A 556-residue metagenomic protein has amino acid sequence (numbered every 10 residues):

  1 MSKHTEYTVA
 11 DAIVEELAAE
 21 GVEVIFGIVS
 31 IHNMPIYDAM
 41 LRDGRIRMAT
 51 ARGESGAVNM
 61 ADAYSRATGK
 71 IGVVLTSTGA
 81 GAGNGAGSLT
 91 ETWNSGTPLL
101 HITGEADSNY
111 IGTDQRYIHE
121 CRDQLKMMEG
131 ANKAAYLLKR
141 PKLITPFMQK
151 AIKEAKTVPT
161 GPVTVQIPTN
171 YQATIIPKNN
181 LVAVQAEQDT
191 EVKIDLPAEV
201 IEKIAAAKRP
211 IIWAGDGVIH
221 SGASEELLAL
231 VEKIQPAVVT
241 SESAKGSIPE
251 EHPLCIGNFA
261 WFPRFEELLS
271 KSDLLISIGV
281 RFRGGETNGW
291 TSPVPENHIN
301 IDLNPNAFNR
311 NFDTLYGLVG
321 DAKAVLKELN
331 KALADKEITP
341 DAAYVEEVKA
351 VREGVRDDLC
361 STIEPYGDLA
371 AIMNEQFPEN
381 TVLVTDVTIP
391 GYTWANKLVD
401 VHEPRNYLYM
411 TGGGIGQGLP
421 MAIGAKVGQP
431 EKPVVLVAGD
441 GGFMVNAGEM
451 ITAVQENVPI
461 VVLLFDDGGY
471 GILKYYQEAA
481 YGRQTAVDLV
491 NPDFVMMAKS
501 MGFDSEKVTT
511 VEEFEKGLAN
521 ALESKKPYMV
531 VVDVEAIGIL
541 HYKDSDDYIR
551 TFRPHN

Functional and structural regions predicted by a protein language model:
S2-K336, Q376-E379, P404, P459-V462 (+1 more regions): N-terminal alpha/beta PP-like core and its mobile active-site loop of ThDP/TPP-dependent enzymes
S2-T5, K142, E202, V294-V387 (+1 more regions): Phosphate/pyrophosphate-binding active-site segments
A10-V22, I28-I31, I36-D43, K349-L419 (+2 more regions): Active-site diphosphate/adenylate-binding microenvironment
E54, N170, D302, D386 (+3 more regions): Acidic active-site catalytic centers that drive phospho-/nucleotidyl reactions and related ester hydrolyses
S65, A155, V231, N374 (+3 more regions): N-terminal cationic-hydrophobic initiation segments that often serve targeting/anchoring roles
Y110-H119, F308-N311, G317-V319, K323-L326 (+1 more regions): Thiamine diphosphate
Q166-N170, I389-P390, E535: A glycine-rich phosphate-binding loop feature that marks nucleotide/adenosyl-phosphate handling sites
G284-T287, P295, L329-E353, D358 (+4 more regions): Hydrophobic, well-ordered secondary-structure segments that either form specific early membrane-associated helices used
